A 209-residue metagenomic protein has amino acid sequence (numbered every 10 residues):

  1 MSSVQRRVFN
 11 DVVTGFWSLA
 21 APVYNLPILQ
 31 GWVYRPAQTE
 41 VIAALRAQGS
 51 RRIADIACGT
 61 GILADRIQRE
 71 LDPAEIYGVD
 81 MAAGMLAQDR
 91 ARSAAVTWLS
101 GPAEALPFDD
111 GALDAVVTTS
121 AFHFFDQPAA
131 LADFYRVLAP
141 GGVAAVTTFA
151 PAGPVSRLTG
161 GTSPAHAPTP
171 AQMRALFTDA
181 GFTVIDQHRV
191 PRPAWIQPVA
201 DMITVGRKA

Functional and structural regions predicted by a protein language model:
M1-A47, I62-R66, A152: Conserved class I S-adenosyl-L-methionine
A54-A105: Class I SAM-dependent methyltransferase SAM/SAH-binding core
E104-V116: A short acidic, Gly/Pro-enriched loop at the edge of an enzyme's catalytic core that lines a small-molecule cofactor
A115-P128: A short SAM/SAH-binding and catalytic strip from SAM-dependent methyltransferases
A129-V143: A short glycine-rich, Lys/Arg-flanked "PGG" loop and its adjoining helix->strand segment in the class I
A145-P168: Conserved class I S-adenosyl-L-methionine
H166-G181: Short alpha-helix
R192-A209: Core SAM-dependent methyltransferase catalytic element
